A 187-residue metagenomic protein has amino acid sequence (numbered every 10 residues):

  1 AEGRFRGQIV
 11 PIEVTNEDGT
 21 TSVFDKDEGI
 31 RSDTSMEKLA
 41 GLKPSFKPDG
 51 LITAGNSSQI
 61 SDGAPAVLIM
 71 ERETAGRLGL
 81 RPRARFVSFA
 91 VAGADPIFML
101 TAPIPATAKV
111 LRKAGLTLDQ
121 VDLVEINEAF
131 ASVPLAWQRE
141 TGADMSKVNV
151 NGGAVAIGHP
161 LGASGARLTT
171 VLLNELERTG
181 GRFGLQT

Functional and structural regions predicted by a protein language model:
A1-R77, E140-K147: N-terminal extracellular/periplasmic Venus flytrap/periplasmic-binding protein-like
F5, S32-S35, S57-S61, P96 (+4 more regions): Generic structural signal for well-ordered, non-membrane alpha-helical segments in soluble metabolic enzymes
P11, Q59, V67-I69, R85 (+4 more regions): Structured core elements
V14-E17, V87-A156: Active-site pocket-lining segment
M36-T101, P105, R112-A114, T170-V171 (+1 more regions): Condensing-enzyme catalytic core mediating Claisen C-C bond formation in acyl metabolism
L118, R139-E140, D144-N149, A154-T187: Internal helix-turn-beta structural module
